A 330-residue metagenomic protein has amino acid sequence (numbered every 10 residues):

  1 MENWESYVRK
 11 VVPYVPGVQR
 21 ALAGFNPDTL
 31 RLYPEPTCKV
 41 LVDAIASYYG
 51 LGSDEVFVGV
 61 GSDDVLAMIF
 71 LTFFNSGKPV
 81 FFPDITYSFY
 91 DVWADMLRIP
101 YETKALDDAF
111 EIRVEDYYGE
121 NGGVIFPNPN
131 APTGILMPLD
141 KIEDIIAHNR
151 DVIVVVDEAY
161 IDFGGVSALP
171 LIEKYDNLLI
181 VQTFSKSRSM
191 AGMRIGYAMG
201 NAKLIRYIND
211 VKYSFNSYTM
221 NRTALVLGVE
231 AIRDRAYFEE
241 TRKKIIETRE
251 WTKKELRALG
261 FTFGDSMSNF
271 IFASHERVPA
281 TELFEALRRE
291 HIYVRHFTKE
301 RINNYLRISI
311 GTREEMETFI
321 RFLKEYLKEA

Functional and structural regions predicted by a protein language model:
M1-D63, M68, A330: N-terminal small-domain helix-loop-helix segment of the aminotransferase-like
T37, N177-L256, F261-G264: PLP-dependent aminotransferase class I/II
G52-V56, G77-P79, E158, D176-N177 (+1 more regions): Short acidic capping loops at alpha-helix termini that bridge into adjacent secondary structure
T72-P127: PLP-dependent aminotransferase-like
D107-D162: Active-site phosphate-binding strand-loop segment of PLP-dependent enzymes
D140, A286-E290, R295, K299-A330: PLP-dependent enzyme catalytic core of the Aspartate aminotransferase-like
I246, A258-E290: Conserved PLP-binding catalytic core of the aspartate aminotransferase-like
